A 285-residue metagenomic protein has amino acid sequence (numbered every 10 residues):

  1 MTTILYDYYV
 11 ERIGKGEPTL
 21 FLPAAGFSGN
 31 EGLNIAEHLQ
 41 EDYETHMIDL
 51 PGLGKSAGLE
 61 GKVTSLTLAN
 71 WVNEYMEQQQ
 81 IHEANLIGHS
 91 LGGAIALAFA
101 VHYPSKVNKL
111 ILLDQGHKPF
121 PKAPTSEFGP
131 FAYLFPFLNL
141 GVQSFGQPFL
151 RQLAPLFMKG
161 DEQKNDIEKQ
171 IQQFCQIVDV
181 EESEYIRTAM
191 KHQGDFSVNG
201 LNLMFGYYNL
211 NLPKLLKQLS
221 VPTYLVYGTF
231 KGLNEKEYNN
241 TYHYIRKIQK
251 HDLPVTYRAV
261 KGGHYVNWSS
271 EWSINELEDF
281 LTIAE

Functional and structural regions predicted by a protein language model:
M1-F21, Q40-Y43, E74, I81-H82 (+4 more regions): Alpha/beta-hydrolase fold catalytic core
Y8-A57: Conserved HGGG/HGGXW glycine-rich cap/lid loop of the alpha/beta-hydrolase fold
E37-H38, K217-V260: Conserved loop-alpha-helix segment in the C-terminal half of the alpha/beta-hydrolase fold that carries the catalytic
H46-I87: Active-site loop/oxyanion-hole signature of alpha/beta-hydrolase fold enzymes
H82-E127: Conserved hydrolase catalytic core segment
I111-Q152: Flexible "cap/lid" loop of the alpha/beta hydrolase fold
Q173-L212: Hydrophobic, aromatic-rich cap/lid helix
A259-W272: Catalytic histidine-centered segment of alpha/beta-hydrolase-like enzymes
